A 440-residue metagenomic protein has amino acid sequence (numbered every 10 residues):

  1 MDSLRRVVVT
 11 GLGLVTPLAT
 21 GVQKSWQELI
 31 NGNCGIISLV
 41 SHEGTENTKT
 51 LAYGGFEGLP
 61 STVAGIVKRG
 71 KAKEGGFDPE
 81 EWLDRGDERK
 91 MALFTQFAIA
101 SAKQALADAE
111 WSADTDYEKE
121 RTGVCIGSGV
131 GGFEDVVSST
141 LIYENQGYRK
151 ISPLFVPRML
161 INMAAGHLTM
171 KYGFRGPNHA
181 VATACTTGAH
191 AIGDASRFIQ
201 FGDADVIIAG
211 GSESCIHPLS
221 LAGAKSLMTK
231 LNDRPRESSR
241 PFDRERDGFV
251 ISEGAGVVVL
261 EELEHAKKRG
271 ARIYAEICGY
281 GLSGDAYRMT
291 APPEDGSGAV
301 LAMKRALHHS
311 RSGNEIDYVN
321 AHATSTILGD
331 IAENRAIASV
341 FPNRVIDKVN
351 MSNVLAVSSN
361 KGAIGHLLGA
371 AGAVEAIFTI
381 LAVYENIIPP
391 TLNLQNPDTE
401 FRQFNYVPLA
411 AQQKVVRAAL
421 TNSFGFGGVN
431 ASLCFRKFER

Functional and structural regions predicted by a protein language model:
M1-D87, E264-E276, I377-L392, A431 (+1 more regions): ACP-dependent fatty acid/polyketide chain-elongation machinery
D2, V9, N33-T183, S212-L221 (+1 more regions): Conserved beta-ketoacyl condensing-enzyme motif
R6-T10, I37-S38, R234-Y318, R440: Condensing-enzyme catalytic core mediating Claisen C-C bond formation in acyl metabolism
G11, L29, A102, V124 (+12 more regions): Conserved small-residue
S38, N145-S152, G193, R197 (+4 more regions): Glycine-/small-residue-rich "gating" segment that lines the acyl/pantetheine channel and substrate pocket
V40, D203-D247, Y280-E294, A321-I331 (+1 more regions): Acyl-CoA/ACP chain-elongation machinery
L51, A105-E118, A266-I273, A302-Y318 (+1 more regions): Phosphate/pyrophosphate-binding loops at sites that engage ATP/ADP/AMP, CoA/4′-phosphopantetheine, polyphosphate
A98-W111, I161-A164, T169-Y172, P177-E213 (+3 more regions): Active-site-proximal alpha-helical scaffold in enzymes
